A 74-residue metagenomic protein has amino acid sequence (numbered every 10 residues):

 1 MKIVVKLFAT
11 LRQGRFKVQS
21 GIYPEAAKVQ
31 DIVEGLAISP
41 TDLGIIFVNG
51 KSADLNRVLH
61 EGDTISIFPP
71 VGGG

Functional and structural regions predicted by a protein language model:
M1-G73: Ubiquitin-like/PB1-type beta-grasp interaction modules and other compact soluble beta-rich domains
